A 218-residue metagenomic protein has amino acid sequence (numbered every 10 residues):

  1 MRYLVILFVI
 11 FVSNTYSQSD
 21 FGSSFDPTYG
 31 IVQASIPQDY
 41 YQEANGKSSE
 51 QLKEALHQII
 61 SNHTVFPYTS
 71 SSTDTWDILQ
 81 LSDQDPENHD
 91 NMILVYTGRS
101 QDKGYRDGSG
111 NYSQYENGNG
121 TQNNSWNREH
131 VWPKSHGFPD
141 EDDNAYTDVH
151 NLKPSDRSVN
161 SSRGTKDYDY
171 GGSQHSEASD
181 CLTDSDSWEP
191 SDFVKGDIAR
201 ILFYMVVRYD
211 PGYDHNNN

Functional and structural regions predicted by a protein language model:
Y3-V12: Sec-dependent N-terminal signal peptides
V9, P86-E87, G120: A generic structural signal for short, solvent-exposed coil/turn residues that cap or connect secondary-structure
S13-S17: Sec/Tat signal peptide C-region and signal peptidase I cleavage site
Q18-D102: N-terminal module-boundary/linker segments of secreted carbohydrate-active enzymes
E43-S49, G108-Y115, V159: Short low-complexity stretches enriched in small and charged residues
M92-I93, Q101-S125: Short, His- and charge-rich active-site/binding loops that engage polyanionic ligands
Q114-N218: Domain-level detector of nuclease and nuclease-like folds in predominantly extracellular/periplasmic contexts
